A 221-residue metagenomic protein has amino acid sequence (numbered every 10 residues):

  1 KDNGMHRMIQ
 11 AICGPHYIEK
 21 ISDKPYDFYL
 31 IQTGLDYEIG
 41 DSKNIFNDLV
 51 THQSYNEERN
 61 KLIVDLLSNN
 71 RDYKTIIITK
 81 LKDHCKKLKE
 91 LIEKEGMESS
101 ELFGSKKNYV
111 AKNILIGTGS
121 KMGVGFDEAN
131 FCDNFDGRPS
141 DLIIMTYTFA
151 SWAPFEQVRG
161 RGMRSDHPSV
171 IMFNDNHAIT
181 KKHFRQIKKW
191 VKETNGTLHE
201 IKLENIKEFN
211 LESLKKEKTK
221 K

Functional and structural regions predicted by a protein language model:
K1-Y26: Post-DEXD/H (motif II) to motif III coupling segment of the RecA-like Helicase ATP-binding lobe
P15, G96-S100, K112-G119, N195-T197: Active-site regions of enzymes building and remodeling cell-envelope glycoconjugates
D27-L49: Short, basic/glycine-rich phosphate-binding loops at helix/coil junctions that contact nucleotide phosphates
D41-K80, K87-L91: Conserved interdomain hinge at the start of the Helicase C-terminal
V64-N70, E93-K94, M163-K221: Helicase-associated low-complexity regulatory tails and linkers flanking the ATPase motor
I76, K89, E93-K107: Conserved RecA-like helicase motor-core motifs
T79-K82, T118-G119: Helix N-cap/beta->alpha junction signal
G104-E193: Conserved RecA-like P-loop NTPase helicase motor core
